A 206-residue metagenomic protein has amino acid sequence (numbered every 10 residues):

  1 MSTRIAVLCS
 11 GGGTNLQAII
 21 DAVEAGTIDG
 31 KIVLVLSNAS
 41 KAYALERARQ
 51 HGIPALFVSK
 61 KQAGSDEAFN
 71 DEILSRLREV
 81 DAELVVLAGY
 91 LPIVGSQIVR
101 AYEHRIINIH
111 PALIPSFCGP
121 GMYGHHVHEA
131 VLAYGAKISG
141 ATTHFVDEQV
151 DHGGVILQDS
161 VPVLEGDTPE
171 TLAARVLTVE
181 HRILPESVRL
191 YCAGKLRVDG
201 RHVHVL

Functional and structural regions predicted by a protein language model:
M1-L206: One-carbon transfer enzymes
